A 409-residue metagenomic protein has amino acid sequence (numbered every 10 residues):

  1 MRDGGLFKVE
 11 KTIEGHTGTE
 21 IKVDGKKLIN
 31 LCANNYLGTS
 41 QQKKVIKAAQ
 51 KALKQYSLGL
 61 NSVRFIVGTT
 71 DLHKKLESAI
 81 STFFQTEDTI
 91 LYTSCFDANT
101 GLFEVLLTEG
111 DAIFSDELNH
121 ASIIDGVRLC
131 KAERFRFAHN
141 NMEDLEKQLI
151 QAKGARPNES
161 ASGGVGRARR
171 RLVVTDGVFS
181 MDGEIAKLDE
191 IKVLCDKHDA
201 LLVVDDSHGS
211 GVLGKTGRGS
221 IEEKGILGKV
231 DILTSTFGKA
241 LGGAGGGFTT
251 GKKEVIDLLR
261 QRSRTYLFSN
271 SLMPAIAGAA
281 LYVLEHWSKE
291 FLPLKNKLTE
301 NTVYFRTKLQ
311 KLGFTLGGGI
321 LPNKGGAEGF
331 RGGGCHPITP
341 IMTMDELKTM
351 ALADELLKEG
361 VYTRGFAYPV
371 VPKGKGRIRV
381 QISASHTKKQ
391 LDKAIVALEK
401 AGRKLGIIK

Functional and structural regions predicted by a protein language model:
D3-L58, A200: N-terminal "arm"/small-domain region of PLP-dependent enzymes with the aminotransferase-like
E10, L292, N296-V303, Q310-L321 (+4 more regions): Conserved PLP-binding catalytic core of the aspartate aminotransferase-like
K43, K47-K51, Q55, S78 (+3 more regions): PLP-dependent enzyme catalytic core of the Aspartate aminotransferase-like
V63-T69, E77-G101: Short loop-beta-helix segment that forms the pyridoxal 5′-phosphate
L102-A121, N301: Conserved PLP-anchoring active-site segment centered on the Schiff-base-forming lysine
F135, H139-E159, G166-V204: Active-site phosphate-binding strand-loop segment of PLP-dependent enzymes
E222-L258: Active-site PLP attachment segment
A277-K295, T307-Q310: Amphipathic alpha-helix from the class-I
